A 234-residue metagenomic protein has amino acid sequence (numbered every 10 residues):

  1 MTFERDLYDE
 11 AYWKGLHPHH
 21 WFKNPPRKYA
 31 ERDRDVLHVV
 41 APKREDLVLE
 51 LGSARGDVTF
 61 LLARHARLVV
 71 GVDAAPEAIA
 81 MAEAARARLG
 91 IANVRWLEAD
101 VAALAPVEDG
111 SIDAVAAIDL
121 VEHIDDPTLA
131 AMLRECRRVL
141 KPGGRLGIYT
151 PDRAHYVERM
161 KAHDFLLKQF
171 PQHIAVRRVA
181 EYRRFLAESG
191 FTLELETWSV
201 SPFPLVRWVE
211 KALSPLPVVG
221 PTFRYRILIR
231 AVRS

Functional and structural regions predicted by a protein language model:
M1-E108, A116-I118, L133, A175 (+1 more regions): Conserved N-terminal segment of class I S-adenosyl-L-methionine
D119-H123: Short catalytic micro-motifs in class I SAM-dependent methyltransferases
A130-P142: A short glycine-rich, Lys/Arg-flanked "PGG" loop and its adjoining helix->strand segment in the class I
G144-T150: Conserved beta-strand signature within the Rossmann-like core of class I S-adenosyl-L-methionine
P151-Y156, S199-S201: Short "lid" loop at the C-terminus of a central beta-strand within the Rossmann-like core of SAM-dependent
F165-E181: Acceptor-substrate binding/catalytic loop of class I
F191-P202: Conserved S-adenosyl-L-methionine
S214-S234: Core SAM-dependent methyltransferase catalytic element
